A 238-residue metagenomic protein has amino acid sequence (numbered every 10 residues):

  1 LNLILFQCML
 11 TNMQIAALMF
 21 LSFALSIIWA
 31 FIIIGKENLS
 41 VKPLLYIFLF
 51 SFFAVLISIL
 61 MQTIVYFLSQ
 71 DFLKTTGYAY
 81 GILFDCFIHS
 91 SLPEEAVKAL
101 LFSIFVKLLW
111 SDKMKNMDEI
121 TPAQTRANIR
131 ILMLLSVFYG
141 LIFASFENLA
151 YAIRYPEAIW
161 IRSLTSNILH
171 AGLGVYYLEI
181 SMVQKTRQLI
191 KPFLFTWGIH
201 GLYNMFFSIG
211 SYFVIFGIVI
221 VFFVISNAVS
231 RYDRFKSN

Functional and structural regions predicted by a protein language model:
N2-N238: Hydrophobic alpha-helical segments at protein termini of multi-pass membrane proteins
